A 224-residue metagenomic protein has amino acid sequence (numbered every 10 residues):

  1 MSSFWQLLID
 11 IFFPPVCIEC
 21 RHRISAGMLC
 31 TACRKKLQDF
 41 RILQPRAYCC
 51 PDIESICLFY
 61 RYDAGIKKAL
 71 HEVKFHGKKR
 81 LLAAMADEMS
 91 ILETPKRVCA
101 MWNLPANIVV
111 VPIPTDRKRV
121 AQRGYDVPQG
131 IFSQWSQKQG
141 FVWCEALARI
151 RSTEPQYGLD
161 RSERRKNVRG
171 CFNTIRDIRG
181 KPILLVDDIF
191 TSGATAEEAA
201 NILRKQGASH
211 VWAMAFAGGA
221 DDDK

Functional and structural regions predicted by a protein language model:
M1-D187, T191-K224: Glycine-rich phosphate/pyrophosphate-handling loop used in enzymes and phosphotransfer proteins
